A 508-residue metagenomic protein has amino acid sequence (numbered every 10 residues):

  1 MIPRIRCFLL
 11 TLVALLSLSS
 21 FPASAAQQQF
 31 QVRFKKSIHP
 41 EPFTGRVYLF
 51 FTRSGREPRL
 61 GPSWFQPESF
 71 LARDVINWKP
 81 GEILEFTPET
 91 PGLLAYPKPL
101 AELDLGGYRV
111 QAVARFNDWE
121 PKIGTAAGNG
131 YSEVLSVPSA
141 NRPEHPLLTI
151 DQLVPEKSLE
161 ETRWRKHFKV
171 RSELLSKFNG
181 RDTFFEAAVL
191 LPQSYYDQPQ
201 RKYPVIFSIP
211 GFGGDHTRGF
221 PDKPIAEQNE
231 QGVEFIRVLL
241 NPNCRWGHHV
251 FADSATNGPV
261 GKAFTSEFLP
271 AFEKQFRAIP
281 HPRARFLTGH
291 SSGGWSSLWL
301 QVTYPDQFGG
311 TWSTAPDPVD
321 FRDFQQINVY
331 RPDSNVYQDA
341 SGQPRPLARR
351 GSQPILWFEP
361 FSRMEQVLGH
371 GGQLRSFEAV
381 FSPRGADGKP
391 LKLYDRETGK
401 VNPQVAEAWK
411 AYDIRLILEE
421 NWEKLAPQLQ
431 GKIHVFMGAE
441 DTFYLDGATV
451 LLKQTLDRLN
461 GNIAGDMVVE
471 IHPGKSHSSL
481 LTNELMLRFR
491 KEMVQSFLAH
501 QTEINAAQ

Functional and structural regions predicted by a protein language model:
M1-L10: Bacterial N-terminal signal peptides that target proteins for export
L9-S19: Bacterial N-terminal signal peptides
A14, F34-S37, W246: Short, charged low-complexity linear motifs
S20-A25: Signal peptide processing junction and immediate N-terminal pro/mature segment of secreted/exported proteins
A26-F34, P40-Y48, E186-A188: Contiguous beta-strand segments within globular domains
T52-Q508: Non-catalytic cap/lid and distal C-terminal segments of serine-dependent acyl enzymes
